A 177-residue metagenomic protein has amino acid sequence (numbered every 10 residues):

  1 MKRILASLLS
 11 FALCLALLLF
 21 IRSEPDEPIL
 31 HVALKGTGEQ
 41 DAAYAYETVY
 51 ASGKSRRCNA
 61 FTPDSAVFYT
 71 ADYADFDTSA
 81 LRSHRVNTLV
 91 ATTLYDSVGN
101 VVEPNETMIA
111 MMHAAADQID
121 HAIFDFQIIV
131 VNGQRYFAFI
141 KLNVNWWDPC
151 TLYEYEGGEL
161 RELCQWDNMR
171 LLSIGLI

Functional and structural regions predicted by a protein language model:
M1-I4: Positively charged n-region of N-terminal signal peptides that target proteins for export
L8-L19: Hydrophobic membrane-insertion alpha-helices, especially the h-region of bacterial N-terminal signal peptides
L19-P28: Sec-dependent signal peptide cleavage junction
H31-A33, D41-A51, R56-S83, R135-K141 (+1 more regions): Short beta-strand elements that form the blades of beta-propeller/WD-repeat-like and other beta-sheet-rich scaffold
T48, A60, L81-D117, L152-C164: Surface-exposed loop/turn elements that mediate protein-protein interactions on large endomembrane-trafficking
D120-I128, M169-I177: Repeated scaffold domains used in trafficking and secretory/extracellular systems, primarily beta-propellers
V131-G133: Residue-level detector of Asp-centered blade-edge/turn motifs that repeat once per structural unit in beta-propeller
V144-D148: Short, solvent-exposed loop/turn segments at conserved positions within beta-propeller repeat blades
